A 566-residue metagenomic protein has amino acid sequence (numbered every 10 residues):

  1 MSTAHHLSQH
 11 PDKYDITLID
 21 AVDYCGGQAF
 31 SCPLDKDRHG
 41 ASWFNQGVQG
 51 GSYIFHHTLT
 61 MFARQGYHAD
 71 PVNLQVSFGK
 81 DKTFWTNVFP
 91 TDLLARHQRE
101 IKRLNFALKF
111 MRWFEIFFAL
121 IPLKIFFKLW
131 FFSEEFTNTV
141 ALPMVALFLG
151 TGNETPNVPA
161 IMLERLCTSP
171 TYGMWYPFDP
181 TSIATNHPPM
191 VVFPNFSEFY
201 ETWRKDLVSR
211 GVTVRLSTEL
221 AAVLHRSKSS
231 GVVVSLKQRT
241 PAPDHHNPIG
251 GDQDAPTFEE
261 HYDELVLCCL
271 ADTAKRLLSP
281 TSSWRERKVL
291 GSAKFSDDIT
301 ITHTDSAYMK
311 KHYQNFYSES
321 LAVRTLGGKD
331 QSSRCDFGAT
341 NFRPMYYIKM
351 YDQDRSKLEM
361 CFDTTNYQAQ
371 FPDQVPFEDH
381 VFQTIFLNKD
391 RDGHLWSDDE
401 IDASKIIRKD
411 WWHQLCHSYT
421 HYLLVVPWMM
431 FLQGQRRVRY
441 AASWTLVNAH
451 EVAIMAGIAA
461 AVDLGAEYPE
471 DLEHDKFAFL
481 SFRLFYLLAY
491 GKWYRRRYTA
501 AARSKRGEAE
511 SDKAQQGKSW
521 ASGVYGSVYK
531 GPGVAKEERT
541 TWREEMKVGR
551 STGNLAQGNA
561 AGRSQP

Functional and structural regions predicted by a protein language model:
T3-L7, W203, A460: Hydrophobic residues within alpha-helices that form the first helical element adjacent to the glycine-rich loop
S8-D35: Glycine-rich FAD pyrophosphate-binding loop
S31-L59: N-terminal glycine-rich dinucleotide-binding loop that anchors FAD/FMN and/or NAD(P) in oxidoreductases
Q49-H56, F178-D206, R215: Short beta-strand to alpha-helix junction loop
S52-G173: Mobile amphipathic helical/loop "lid" adjacent to a hydrophobic cofactor/ligand pocket
V88, R343-P566: Conserved flavin/dinucleotide-binding core of flavoenzymes
V208-A221: A conserved beta-strand/loop element that lines the FAD pocket in flavoprotein oxidoreductases
T218-S404: Mid-domain catalytic core of redox enzymes that form a hydrophobic substrate pocket/lid adjacent to a catalytic redox
